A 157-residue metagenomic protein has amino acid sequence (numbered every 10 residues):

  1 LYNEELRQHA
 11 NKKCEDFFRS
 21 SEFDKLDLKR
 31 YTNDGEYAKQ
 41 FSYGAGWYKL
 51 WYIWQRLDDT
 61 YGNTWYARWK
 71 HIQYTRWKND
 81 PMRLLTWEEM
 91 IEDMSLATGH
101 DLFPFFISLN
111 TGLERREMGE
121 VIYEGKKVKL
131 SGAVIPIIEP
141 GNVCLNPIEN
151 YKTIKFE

Functional and structural regions predicted by a protein language model:
L1-S21: Zinc-dependent metallopeptidase catalytic helix centered on the HExxH motif and its immediate flanking segment
E15-E114: Active-site-proximal alpha-helical
P81-E157: Beta/coil-rich, acidic/histidine-enriched accessory regions frequently appended to metallopeptidases
